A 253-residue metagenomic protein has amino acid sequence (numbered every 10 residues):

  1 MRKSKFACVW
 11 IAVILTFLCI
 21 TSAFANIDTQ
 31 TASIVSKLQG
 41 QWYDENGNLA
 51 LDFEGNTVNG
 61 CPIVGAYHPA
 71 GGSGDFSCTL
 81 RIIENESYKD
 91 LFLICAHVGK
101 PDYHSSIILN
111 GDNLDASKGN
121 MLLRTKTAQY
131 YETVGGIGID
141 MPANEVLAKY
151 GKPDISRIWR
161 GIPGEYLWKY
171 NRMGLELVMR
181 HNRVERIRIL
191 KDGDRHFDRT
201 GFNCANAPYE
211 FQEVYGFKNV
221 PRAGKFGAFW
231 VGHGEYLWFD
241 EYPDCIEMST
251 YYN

Functional and structural regions predicted by a protein language model:
M1-W10: Bacterial N-terminal signal peptides that target proteins for export
W10-C19: Bacterial N-terminal signal peptides
T21-F24: Sec/Tat signal peptide C-region and signal peptidase I cleavage site
N26-Q41, F53-E54, V134-I139, C204: N-terminal helix-cap/turn-to-beta initiation motif at the start of protein domains
D28-Q30, T79-A128, N219, A223-F239: Beta-sheet ligand-binding and adhesion/scaffold domains
A32-S33, Q39-P62, I158, L175-L177: Short, solvent-exposed loop/hinge segments that bridge or flank secondary-structure elements
N46-Y88, I187-L190: N-terminal glycine/threonine-rich, aromatic-flanked beta-hairpin/loop signature
M141-R183, F202-N253: A cross-family detector of function-defining hotspots
